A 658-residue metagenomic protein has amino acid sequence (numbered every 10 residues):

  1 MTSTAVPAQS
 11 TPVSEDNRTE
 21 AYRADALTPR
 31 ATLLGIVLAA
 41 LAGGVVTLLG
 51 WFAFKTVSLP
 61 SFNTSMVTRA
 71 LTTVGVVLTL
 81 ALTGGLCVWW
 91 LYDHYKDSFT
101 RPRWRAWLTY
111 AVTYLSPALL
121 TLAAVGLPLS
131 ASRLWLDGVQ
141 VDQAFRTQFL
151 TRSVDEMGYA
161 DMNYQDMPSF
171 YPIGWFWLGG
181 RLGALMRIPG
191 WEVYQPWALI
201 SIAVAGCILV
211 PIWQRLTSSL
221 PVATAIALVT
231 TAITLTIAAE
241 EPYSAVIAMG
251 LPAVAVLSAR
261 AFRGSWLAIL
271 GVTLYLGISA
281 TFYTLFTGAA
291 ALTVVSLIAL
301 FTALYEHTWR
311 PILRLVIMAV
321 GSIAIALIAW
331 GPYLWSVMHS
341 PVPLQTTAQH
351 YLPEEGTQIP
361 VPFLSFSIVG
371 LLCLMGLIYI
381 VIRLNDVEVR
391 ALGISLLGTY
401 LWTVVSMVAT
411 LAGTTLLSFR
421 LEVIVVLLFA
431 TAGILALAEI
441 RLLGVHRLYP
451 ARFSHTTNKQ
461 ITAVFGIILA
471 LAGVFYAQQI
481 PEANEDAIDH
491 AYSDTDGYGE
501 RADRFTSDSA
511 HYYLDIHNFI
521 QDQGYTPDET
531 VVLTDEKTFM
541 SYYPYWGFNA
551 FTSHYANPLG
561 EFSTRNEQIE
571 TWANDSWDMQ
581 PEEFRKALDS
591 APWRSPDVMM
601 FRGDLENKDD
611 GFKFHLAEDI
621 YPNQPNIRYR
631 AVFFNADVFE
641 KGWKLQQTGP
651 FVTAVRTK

Functional and structural regions predicted by a protein language model:
M1-V45, A53-L129: Start-transfer (signal-anchor) and selected internal transmembrane alpha helices of multi-pass inner/ER membrane
A70-V74, A412-R452, Q460-V464: Hydrophobic/aromatic-rich transmembrane helices and adjacent perimembrane loops
S116-L120, D386-T410, I467-A470: Transmembrane alpha-helix segments characteristic of polytopic inner-membrane glycan-assembly/cell-envelope
P117-T121, A198-A303: Membrane-embedded helix bundles of polyisoprenyl
A124-A248: Active-site lumenal/periplasmic loops and adjacent helix-entry segments of GT-C-fold, multi-pass membrane
W135, D142, E241-I247, I278-I394: Transmembrane catalytic cores of multi-pass membrane glycosyltransferases and polysaccharide-assembly enzymes
D166, L471-A573, L588-I620, P625 (+2 more regions): Short periplasmic/luminal acceptor-recognition loop of GT-C membrane glycosyltransferases, typified by
I323, R441-A487: Signature aromatic-anchored transmembrane alpha helix within multi-pass, membrane-resident enzymes that catalyze glycan
